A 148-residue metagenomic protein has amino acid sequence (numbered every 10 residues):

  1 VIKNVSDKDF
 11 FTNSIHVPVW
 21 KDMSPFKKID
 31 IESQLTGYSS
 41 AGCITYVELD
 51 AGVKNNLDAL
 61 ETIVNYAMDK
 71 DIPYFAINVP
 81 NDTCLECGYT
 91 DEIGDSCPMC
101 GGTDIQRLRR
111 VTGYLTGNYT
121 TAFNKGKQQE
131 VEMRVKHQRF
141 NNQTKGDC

Functional and structural regions predicted by a protein language model:
V1-C148: Long, C-terminal-biased catalytic regions of enzyme "large/alpha" subunits
